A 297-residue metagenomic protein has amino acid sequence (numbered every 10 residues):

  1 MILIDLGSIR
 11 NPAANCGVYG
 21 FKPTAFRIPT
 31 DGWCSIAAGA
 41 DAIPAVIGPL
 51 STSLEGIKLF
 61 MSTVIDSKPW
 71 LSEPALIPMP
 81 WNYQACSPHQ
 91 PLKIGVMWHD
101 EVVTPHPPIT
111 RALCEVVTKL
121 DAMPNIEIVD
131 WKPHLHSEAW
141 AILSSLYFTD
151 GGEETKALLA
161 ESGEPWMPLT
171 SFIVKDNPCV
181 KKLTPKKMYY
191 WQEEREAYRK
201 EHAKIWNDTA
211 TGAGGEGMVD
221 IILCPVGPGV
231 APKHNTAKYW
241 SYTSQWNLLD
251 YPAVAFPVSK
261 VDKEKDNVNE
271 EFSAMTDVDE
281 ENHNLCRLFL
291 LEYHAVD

Functional and structural regions predicted by a protein language model:
M1-V64, P252-P257: Short glycine/serine-rich loop segments
A13-C16, P23, G39-A45, H89 (+4 more regions): Short, solvent-exposed loop/turn segments at the edges of secondary structure
T63-S244, L248, V258-H294: Amidase signature
